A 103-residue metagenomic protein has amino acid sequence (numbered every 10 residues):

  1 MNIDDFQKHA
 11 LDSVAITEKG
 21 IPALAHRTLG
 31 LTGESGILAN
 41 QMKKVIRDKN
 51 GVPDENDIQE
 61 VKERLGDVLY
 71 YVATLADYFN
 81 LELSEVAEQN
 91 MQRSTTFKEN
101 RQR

Functional and structural regions predicted by a protein language model:
M1-L65, L69-R103: Flexible "arm" and connector segments at domain edges
